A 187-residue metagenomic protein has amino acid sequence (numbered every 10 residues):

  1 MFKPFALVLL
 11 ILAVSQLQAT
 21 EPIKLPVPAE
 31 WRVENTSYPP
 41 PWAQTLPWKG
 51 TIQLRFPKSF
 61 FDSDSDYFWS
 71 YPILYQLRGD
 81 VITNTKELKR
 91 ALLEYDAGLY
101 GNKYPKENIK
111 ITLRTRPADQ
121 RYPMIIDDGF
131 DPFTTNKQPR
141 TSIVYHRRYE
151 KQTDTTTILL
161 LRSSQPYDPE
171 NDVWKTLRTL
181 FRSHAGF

Functional and structural regions predicted by a protein language model:
P4-A13: Sec-dependent N-terminal signal peptides
V14-Q18: C-terminal segment of classical bacterial N-terminal signal peptides
A19-F56: N-terminal "mature-domain start" segment
A43-N84: Secretory pathway targeting signatures of secreted, lumenal, and periplasmic proteins
S63-D66, D131-T141, T153, D168-P169: Short, cysteine-centered beta-strand-loop-beta hairpins and adjacent loop/turn segments enriched in charged/polar
N84-K106: Short, solvent-exposed recognition patches
G98-R148: Signature of long, low-cysteine stretches enriched in small and polar/charged residues
T153-F187: Surface-exposed amphipathic alpha-helical segments
